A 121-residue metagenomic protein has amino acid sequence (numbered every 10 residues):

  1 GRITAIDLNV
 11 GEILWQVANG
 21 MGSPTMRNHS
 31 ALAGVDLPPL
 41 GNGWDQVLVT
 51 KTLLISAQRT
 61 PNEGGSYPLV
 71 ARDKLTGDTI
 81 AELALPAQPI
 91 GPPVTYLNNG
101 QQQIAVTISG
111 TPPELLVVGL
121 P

Functional and structural regions predicted by a protein language model:
R2, P39-P61, G91-G110, L115: Repeat-blade elements of multi-bladed beta-propeller folds
R2-L8: Glycine-rich, aromatic-lined ligand/substrate-binding cores of catalytic and carbohydrate-binding domains
L8-N9, D73-T76, P121: Short loop/turn segments that connect beta-strands within beta-propeller blades
L8-N9, I13, A18-N19: Predominantly extracellular/luminal regions of secreted and cell-surface proteins, especially disulfide-bonded
V10-E12, T52, D78, Q101: Loop/turn elements at helix/coil->beta-strand transitions in domains of secreted/extracellular proteins
G20-D45, T76-N99: Conserved blade-ending motifs and adjacent loop-strand segments that build the rim/top face of beta-propeller domains
G64-L69, P112-G119: Structural motif
